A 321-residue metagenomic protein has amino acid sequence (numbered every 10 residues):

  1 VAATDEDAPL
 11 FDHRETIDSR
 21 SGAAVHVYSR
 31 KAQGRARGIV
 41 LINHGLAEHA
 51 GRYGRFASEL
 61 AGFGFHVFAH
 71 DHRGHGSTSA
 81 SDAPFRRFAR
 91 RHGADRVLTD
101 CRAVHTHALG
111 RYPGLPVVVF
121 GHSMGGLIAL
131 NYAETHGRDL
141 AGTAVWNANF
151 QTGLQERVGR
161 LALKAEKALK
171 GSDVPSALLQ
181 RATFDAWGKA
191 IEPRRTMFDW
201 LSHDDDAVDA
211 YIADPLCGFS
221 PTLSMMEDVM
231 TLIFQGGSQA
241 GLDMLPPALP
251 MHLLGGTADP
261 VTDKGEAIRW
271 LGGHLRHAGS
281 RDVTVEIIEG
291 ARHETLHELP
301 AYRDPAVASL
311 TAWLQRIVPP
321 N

Functional and structural regions predicted by a protein language model:
A2-G34: N-terminal cap/lid segment of alpha/beta-hydrolase-fold proteins
H44-E48, S123-M124, T257-A258: Active-site glycine-rich loops that stabilize anionic/oxyanionic intermediates across multiple enzyme folds
A57-A83: Conserved alpha/beta-hydrolase
A89-L109: Alpha/beta-hydrolase active-site loop
Y112-S123: Alpha/beta-hydrolase fold nucleophile elbow
A129-L216: Alpha/beta-hydrolase-fold enzymes
L253-G255: Short beta-strand/loop motif that positions the catalytic acidic residue of the alpha/beta-hydrolase fold
A278-N321: Catalytic active-site module of serine/aspartate enzymes centered on a nucleophile-bearing elbow/loop
